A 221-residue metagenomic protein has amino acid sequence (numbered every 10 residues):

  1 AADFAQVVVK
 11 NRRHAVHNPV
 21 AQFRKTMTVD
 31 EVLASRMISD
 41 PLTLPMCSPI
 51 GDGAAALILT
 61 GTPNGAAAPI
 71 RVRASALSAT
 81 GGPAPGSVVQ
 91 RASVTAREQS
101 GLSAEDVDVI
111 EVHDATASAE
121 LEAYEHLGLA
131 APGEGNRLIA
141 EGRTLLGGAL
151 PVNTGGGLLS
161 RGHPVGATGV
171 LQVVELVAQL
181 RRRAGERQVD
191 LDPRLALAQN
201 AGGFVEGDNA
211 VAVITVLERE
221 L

Functional and structural regions predicted by a protein language model:
A1, G65, S93-D106, A184: Phosphate/pyrophosphate-binding loops at sites that engage ATP/ADP/AMP, CoA/4′-phosphopantetheine, polyphosphate
A1-D40: Glycine-rich, mobile lid/loop segments that gate access to catalytic sites or pores
Q6, M37-T95, R143-G155, L159-R161 (+2 more regions): Condensing-enzyme catalytic core mediating Claisen C-C bond formation in acyl metabolism
V8-P19, R36, R97, L127-A131 (+2 more regions): Structural signal for hydrophobic packing residues in well-ordered secondary-structure cores of soluble enzyme domains
V8-Q22, A79-G82, T116-E122, V165-R181: Acyl-CoA/ACP chain-elongation machinery
G82-V89, D114-R137, P164-G166, V205-V213: Short glycine/threonine-rich loop-to-helix capping motif typified by GTGT followed within a few residues by an Asp-Pro
G86, T95-S118, H126, L158-P164: Extended C-terminal subregions enriched in glycine
E120-E186: C-terminal hydrophobic structural anchor segments that stabilize assembly/packing rather than catalytic chemistry
